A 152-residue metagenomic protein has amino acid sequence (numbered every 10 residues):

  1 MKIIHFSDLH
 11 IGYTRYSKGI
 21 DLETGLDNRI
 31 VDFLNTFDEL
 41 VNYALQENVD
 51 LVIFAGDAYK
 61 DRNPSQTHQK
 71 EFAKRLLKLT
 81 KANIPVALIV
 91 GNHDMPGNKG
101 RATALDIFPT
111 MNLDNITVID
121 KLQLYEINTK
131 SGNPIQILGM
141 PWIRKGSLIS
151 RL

Functional and structural regions predicted by a protein language model:
M1-R75: N-terminal active-site segment of His-dependent metallophosphoesterases
L51, P64-T67, E71, L77 (+1 more regions): His/Asp/Glu-rich metal-coordinating catalytic cores of metallo-dependent phosphodiesterases/hydrolases acting on
